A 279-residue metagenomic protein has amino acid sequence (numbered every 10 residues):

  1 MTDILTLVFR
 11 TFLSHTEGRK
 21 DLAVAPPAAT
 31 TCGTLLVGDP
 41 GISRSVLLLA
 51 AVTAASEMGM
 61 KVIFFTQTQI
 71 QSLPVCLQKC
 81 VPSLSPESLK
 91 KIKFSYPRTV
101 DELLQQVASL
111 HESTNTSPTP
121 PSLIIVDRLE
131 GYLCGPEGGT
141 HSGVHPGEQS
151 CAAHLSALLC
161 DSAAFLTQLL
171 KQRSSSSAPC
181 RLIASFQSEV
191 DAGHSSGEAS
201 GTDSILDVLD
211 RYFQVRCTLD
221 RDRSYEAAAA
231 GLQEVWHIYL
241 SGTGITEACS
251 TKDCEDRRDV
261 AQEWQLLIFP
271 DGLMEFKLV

Functional and structural regions predicted by a protein language model:
M1-V279: N-terminal regions of ATP-driven nucleic-acid and macromolecular assemblies, encompassing P-loop NTP-binding domains
